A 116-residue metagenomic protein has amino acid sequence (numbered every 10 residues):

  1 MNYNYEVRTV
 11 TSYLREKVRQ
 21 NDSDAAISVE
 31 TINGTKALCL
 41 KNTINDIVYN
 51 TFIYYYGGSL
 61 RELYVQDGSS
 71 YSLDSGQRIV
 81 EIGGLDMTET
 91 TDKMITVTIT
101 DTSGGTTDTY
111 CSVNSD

Functional and structural regions predicted by a protein language model:
M1-A25: Membrane-proximal N-terminal amphipathic helix
A26-N33: Long, charged, glycine-rich C-terminal linkers/tails
N33-M94: Type IV pilin-like appendage domain
T88-D116: Low-complexity, S/T/G/P-rich flexible repeat/linker segments used as non-globular hinges and stalks within
